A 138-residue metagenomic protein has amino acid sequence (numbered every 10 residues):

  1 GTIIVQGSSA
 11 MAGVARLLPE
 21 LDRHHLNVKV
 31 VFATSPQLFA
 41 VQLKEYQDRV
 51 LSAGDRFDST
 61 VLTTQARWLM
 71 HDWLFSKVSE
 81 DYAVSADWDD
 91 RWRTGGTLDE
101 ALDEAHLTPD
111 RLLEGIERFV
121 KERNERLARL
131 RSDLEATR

Functional and structural regions predicted by a protein language model:
G1-R138: Thiamine diphosphate
